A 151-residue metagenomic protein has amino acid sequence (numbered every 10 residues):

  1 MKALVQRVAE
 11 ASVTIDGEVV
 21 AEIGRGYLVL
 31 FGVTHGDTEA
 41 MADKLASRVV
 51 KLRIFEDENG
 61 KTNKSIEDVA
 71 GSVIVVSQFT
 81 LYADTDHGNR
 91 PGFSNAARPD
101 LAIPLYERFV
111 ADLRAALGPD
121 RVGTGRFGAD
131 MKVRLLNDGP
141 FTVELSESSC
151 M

Functional and structural regions predicted by a protein language model:
M1-G92, A97, P104-M151: N-terminal, polar/charged subdomain of small-to-medium soluble alpha/beta proteins
